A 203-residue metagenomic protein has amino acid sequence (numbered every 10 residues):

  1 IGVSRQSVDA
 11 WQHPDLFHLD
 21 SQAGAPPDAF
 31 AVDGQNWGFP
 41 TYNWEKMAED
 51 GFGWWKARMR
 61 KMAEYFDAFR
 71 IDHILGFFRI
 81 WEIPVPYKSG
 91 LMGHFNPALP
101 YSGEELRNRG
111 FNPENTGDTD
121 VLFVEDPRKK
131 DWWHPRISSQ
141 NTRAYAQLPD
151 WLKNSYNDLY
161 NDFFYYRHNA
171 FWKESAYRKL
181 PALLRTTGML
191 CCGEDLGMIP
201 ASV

Functional and structural regions predicted by a protein language model:
I1-V203: Catalytic cores of glycan-processing enzymes that make or break glycosidic bonds
